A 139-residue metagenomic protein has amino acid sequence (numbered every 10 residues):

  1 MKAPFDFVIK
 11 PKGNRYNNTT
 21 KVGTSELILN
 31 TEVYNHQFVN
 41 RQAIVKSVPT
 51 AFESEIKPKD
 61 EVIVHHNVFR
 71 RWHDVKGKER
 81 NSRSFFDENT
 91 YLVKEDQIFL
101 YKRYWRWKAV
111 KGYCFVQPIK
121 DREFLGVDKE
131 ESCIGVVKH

Functional and structural regions predicted by a protein language model:
M1-H139: Acidic-enriched and Gly/Ser
